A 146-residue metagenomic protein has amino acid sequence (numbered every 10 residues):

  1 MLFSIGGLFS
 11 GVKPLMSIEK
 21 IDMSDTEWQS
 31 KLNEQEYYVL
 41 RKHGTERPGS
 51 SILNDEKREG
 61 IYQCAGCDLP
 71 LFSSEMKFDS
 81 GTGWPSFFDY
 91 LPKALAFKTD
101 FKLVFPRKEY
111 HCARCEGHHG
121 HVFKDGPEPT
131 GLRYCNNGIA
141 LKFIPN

Functional and structural regions predicted by a protein language model:
M1-S4: N-terminal export leaders
S10-S17: Boundary at the C-terminal end of the N-terminal hydrophobic targeting segment
E19-K20, D25-N146: A short Gly-Trp-Pro
